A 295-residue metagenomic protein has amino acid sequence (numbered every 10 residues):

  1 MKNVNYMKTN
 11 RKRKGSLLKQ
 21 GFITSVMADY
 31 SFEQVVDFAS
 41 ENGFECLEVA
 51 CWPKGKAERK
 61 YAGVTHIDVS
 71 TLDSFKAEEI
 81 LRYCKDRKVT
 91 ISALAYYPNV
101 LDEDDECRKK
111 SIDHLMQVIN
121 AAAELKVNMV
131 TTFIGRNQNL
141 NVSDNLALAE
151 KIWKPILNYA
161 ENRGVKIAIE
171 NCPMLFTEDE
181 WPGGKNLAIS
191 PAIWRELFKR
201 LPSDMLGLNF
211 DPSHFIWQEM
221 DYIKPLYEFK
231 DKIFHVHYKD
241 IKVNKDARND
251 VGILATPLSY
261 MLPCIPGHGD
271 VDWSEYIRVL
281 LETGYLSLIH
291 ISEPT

Functional and structural regions predicted by a protein language model:
K2-N128, S143, A147-K154, E161 (+4 more regions): N-terminal pre-domain/capping segments
L18-Q20, Y30, D144, E150-D270 (+1 more regions): Acidic/histidine-rich catalytic cores of soluble enzymes
I23-M27, A50-K54, Y96-N99, G135-N137 (+4 more regions): Active-site beta-loop-alpha junctions enriched in small/polar residues
E48, A93-A95, T131, A168 (+2 more regions): Conserved beta-strand positions in the central sheet of alpha/beta enzyme cores
A122-V142, A168-E178: Active-site groove signature of glycoside hydrolases
E275-L288: Short glycine/proline-rich, acidic loop/turn segments that cap or connect secondary-structure elements
I289-T295: Conserved small/polar residues in nucleotide/adenosyl-binding loops
